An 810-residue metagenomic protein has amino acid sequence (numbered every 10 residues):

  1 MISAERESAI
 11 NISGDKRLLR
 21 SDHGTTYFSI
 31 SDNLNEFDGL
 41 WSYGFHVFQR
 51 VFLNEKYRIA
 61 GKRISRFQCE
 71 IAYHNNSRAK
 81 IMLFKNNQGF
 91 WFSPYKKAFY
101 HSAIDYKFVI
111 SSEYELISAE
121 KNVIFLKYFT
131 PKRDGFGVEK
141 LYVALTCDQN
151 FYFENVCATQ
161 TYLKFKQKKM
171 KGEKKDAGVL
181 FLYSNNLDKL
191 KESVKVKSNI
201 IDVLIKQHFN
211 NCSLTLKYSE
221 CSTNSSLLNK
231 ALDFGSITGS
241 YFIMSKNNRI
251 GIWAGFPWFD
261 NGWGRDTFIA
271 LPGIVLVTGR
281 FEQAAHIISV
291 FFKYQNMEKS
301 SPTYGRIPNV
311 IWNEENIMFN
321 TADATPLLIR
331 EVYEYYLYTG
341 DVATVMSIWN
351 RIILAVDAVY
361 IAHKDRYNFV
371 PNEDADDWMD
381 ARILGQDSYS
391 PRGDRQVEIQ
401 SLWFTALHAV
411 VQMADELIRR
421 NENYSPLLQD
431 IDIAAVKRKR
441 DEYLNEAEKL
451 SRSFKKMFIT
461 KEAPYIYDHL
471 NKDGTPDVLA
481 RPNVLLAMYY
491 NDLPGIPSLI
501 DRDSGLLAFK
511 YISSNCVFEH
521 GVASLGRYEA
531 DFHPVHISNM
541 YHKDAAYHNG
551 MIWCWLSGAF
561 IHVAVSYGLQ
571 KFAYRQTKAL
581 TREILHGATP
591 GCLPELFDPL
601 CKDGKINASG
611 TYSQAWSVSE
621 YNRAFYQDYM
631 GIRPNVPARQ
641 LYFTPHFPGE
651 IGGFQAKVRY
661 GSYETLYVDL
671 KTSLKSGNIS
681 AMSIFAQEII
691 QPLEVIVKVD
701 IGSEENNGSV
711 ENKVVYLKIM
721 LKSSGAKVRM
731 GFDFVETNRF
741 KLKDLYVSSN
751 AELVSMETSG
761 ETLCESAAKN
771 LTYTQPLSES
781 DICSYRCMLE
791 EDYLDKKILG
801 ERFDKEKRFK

Functional and structural regions predicted by a protein language model:
M1-S222, L276, R280, R420 (+6 more regions): Terminal accessory carbohydrate-recognition/targeting modules of carbohydrate-active enzymes
I2-F52, G262, I317-Y338, I466-I512 (+1 more regions): C-terminal capping/lid segments that line or modulate ligand- or cofactor-binding pockets
F92-P94, W403, A414, A487 (+2 more regions): Generic structural signal for nonpolar/small residues that stabilize regular secondary structure
F125, V138, F151-N155, T159-K168 (+24 more regions): Domain-wide signal for the mature, well-folded portions of proteins, strongly enriched in nucleus-encoded organellar
Y218-G262, H286-F319, I361-D394, K449-I552 (+2 more regions): Extended glycan-interaction surfaces of carbohydrate-active proteins
S222-N224, L228, V275-I288, Y335-I353 (+5 more regions): Structural helix-adjacent loops and short alpha-helical linkers that scaffold large soluble proteins
D260-N372, Q396-Q400, F404, D477 (+6 more regions): Aromatic-rich carbohydrate-recognition surfaces in CAZymes
A409: ATP-dependent phospho-/nucleotidyl transfer catalytic cores
